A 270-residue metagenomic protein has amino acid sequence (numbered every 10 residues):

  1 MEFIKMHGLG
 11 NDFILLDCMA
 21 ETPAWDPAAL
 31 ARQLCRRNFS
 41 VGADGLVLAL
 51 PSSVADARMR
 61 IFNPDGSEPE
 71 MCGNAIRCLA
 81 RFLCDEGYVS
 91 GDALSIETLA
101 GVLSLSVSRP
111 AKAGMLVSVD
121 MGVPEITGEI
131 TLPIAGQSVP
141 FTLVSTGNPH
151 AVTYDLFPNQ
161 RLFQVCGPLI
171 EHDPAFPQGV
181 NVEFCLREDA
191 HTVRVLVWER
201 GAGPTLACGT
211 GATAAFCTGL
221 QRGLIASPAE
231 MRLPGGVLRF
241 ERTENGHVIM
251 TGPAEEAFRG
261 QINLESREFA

Functional and structural regions predicted by a protein language model:
M1-A113, V152-A270: A glycine-rich beta-to-alpha transition motif near the start of alpha/beta enzyme domains, typified by
R60, V119, T142: Beta-strand scaffold of nucleotide-dependent catalytic cores
A113-M121: Short, solvent-exposed secondary-structure boundary/capping segments
M121-P124, E255-E256: Short, solvent-exposed aromatic-acidic interface loops
V123, S145, V197-E199: Non-cytosolic beta-sheet module surface loops
E125-E129, R259: Short, charged/polar, Gly/Pro-enriched secondary-structure boundary elements
L132-Q160: Internal active-site segments that recognize and position negatively charged phosphoryl groups and nucleotide moieties
